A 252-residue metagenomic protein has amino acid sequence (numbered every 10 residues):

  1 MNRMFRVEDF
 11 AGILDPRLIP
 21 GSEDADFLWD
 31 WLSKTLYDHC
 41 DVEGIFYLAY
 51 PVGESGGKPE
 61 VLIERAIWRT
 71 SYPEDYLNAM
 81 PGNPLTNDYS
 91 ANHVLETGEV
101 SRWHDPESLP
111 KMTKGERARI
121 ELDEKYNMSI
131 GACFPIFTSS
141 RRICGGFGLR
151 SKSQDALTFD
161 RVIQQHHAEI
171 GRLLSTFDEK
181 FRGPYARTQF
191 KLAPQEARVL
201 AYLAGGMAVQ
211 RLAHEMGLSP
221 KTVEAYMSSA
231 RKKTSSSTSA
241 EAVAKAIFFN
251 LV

Functional and structural regions predicted by a protein language model:
M1-P16, A25, C144-A193, A201: Juxtadomain coupling helices with adjacent low-complexity linkers
R17-W31: Signal-transducing coiled-coil linker helices
L32-Y37, V42-E60: Short, hydrophobic-rich beta-strand element in sensory/regulatory alpha-beta domains
R65-G115, E121-E124: Regulatory sensory and allosteric helical modules in signal-transduction proteins and certain transcription factors
I130-F137: Short hydrophobic beta-strand micro-motif common in sensory/regulatory domains
E196-L203, A242: Short alpha-helical "packing" element that flanks the helix-turn-helix/winged-helix DNA-binding module
A208-E241: Recognition helix of helix-turn-helix DNA-binding domains
S239-F249: Short, basic, alpha-helical segments at the C-terminal edge of helix-turn-helix-like DNA-binding modules
